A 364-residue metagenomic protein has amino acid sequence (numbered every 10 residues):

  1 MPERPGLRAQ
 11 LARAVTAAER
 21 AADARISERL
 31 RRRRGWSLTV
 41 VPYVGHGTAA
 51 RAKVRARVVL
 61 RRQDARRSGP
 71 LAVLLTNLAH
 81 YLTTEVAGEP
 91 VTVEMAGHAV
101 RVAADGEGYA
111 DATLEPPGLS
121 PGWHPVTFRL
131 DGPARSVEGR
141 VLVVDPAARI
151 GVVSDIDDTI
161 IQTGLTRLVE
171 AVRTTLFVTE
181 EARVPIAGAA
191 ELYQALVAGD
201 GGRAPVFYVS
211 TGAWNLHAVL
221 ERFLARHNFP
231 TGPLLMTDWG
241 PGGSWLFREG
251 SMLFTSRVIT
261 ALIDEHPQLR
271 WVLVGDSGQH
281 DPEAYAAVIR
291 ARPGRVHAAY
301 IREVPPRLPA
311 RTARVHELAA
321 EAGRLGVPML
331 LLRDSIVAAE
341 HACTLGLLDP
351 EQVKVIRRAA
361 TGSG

Functional and structural regions predicted by a protein language model:
M1-V144, I336-G364: Intrinsically disordered, serine/threonine/proline
P2-A14, A21-G35, T39, G45-T48 (+3 more regions): Alpha-helical substrate-recognition element adjacent to the catalytic core
P2-A9, R13, G212-G364: C-terminal cap/substrate-recognition subdomain and adjoining C-terminal extension of metal-dependent phosphatase-like
A52, V206, W271: Short glycine- and Lys/Arg-enriched binding-loop motifs that mark or flank ligand-binding interfaces
A65, P121, I150, L308-A310: Intrinsically disordered, low-complexity acidic/polar segments
